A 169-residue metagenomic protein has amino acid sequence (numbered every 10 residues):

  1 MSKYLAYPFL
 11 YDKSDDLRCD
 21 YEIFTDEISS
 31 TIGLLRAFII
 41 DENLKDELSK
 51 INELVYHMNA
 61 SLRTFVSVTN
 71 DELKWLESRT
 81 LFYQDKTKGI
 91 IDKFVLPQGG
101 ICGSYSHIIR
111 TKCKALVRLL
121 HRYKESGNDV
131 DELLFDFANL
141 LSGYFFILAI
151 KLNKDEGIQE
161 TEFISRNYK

Functional and structural regions predicted by a protein language model:
M1-K169: Phosphate/pyrophosphate-binding loop motifs in nucleotide- or prenyl diphosphate-using proteins
